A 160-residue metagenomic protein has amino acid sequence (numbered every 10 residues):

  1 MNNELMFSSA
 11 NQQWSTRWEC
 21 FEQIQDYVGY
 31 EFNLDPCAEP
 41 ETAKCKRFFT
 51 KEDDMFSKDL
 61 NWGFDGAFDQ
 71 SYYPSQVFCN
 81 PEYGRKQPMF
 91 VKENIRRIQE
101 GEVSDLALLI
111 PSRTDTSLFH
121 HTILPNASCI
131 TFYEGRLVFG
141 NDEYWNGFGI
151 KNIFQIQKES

Functional and structural regions predicted by a protein language model:
M1-S160: Class I S-adenosyl-L-methionine-dependent methyltransferase catalytic core
